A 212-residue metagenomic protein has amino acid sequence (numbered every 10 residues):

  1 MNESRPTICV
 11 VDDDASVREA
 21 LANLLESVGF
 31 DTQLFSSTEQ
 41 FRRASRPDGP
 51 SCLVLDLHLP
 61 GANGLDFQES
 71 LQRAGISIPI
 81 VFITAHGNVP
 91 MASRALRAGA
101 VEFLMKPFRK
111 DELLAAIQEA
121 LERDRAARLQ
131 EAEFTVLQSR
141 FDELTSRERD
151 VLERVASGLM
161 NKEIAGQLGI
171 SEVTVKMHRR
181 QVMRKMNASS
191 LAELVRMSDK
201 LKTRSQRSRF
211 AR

Functional and structural regions predicted by a protein language model:
M1-C9, A15, A22, S37 (+2 more regions): Non-catalytic signal-transmission and effector/linker regions of two-component phosphorelay proteins
S36-S37, N63-D66: Acidic catalytic/metal-coordinating carboxylates
R43, L65-I78, R94: Short amphipathic alpha-helix used as the core "switch/output" element in two-component signaling
D48-L55, L59: Active-site beta3 strand of CheY-like receiver
N88-P90, L104, F108-I117, E163 (+1 more regions): C-terminal output helix
M160-E193: Recognition helix of helix-turn-helix DNA-binding domains
M183-R212: Basic, Lys/Arg-enriched C-terminal extension of HTH/homeodomain DNA-binding domains
